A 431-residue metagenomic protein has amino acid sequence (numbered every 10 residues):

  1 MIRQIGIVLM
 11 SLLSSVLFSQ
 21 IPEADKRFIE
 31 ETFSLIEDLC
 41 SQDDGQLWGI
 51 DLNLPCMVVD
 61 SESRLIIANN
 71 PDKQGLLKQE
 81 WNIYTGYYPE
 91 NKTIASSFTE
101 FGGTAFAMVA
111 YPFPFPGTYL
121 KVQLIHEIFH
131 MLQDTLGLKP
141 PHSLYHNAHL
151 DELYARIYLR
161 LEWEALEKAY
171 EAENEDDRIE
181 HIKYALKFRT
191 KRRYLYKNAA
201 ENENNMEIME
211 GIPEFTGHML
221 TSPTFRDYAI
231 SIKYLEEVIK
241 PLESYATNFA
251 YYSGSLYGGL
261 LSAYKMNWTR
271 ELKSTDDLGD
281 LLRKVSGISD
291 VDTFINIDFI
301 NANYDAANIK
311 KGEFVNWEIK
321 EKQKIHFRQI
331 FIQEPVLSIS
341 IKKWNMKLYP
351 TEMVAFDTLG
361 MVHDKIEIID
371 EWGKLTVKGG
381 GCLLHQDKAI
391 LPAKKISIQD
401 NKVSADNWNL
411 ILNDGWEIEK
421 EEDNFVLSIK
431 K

Functional and structural regions predicted by a protein language model:
M1-A24: Bacterial Sec-dependent N-terminal signal peptides
Q20-E80: N-terminal mature-domain "stem" immediately C-terminal to a signal peptide or N-terminal signal-anchor/transmembrane
I83-G103: Catalytic zinc-binding patch centered on the HExxH motif and its immediate surroundings that defines zinc-dependent
V109-Q123: Short pre-active-site segment immediately N-terminal to the catalytic Zn-binding motif
V122-D134: Active-site recognition of the HExxH zinc-binding catalytic motif
T135-R192, A199, E203-A229: Post-HExxH zinc-binding segment in Zn-dependent metallohydrolases
K197-D227, E236-F294: Active-site-proximal alpha-helical
K273-K431: Non-catalytic terminal regions of proteins
